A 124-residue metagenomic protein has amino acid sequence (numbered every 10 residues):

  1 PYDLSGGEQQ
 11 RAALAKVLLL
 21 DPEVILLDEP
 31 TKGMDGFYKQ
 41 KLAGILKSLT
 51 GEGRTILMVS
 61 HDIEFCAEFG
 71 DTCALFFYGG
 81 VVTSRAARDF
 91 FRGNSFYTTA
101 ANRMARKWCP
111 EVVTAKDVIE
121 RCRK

Functional and structural regions predicted by a protein language model:
P1-L4, E8: Conserved ABC ATPase signature
D21: Conserved catalytic motifs of ABC-family nucleotide-binding domains
I25-D28: Catalytic Walker B motif of ABC-type/P-loop ATPase nucleotide-binding domains
S60-H61: H-loop/switch region of ABC-family ATPase nucleotide-binding domains
C66-E68: A short, surface-exposed alpha-helical micro-motif characterized by mixed small hydrophobic and charged/polar residues
C73-A86: H-loop (His-switch) and adjacent beta-strand-loop-beta switch element of ABC-type ATPase nucleotide-binding domains
R92, Y97-K124: ABC ATPase nucleotide-binding domains
